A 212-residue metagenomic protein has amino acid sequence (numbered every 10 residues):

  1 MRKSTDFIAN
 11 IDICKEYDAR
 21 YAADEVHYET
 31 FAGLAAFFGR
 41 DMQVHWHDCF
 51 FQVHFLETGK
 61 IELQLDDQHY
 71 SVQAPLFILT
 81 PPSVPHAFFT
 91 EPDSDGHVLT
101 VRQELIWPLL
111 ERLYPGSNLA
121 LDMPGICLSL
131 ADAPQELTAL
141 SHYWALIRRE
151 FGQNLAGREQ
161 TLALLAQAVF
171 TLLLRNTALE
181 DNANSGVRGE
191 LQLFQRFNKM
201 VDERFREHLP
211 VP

Functional and structural regions predicted by a protein language model:
M1-Q64, Q68-Y70: Generic protein-terminus/edge-of-domain signal
R2-E25, F89-G152, R175: A hydrophobic/aromatic-rich effector-binding and dimerization subdomain of bacterial HTH-type transcriptional regulators
Q52-F55, E136-Y143, L165, V169-L172: Amphipathic, well-ordered alpha-helical segments in soluble domains
V53, F77-L79, V98-T100: Conserved hydrophobic/aromatic beta-strand scaffold that supports enzyme active sites
K60-E62, H69, P85, D95 (+1 more regions): Structural motif
E62-Q64, T80, H86-E91, H97-V98: Short beta-strand His + acidic residue motifs that chelate non-heme Fe in jelly-roll/DSBH and cupin folds
D67-P81: Short acidic-glycine-tyrosine-enriched beta hairpin
A131-P134, F151-L162, L173-V211: Short, Lys/Arg-enriched, Trp-marked, Pro/Gly-tolerant hinge/linker segments that flank
